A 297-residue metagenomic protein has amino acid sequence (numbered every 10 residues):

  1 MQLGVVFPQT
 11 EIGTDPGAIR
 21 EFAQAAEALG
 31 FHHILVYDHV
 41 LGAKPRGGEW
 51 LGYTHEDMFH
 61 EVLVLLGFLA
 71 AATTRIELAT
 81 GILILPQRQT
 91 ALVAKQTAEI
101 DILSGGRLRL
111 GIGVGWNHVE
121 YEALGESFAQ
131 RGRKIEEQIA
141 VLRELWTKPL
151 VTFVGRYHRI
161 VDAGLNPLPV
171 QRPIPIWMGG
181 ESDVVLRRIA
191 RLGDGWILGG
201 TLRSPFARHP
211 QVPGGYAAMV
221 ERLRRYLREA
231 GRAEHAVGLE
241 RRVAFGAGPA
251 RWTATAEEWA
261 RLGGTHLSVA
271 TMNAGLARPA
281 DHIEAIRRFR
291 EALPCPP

Functional and structural regions predicted by a protein language model:
M1-P297: Active-site-adjacent structural elements that line small-molecule/cofactor binding pockets in enzymes
